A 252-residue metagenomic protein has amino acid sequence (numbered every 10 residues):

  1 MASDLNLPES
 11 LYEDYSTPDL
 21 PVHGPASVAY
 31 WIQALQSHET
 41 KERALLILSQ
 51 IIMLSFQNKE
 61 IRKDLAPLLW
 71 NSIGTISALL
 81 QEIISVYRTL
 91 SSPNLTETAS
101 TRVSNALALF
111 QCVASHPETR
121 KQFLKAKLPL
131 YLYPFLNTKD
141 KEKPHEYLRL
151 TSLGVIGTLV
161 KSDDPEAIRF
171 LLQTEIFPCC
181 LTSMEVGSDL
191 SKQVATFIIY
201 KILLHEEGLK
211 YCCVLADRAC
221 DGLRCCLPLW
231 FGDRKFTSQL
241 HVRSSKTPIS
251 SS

Functional and structural regions predicted by a protein language model:
A2-E82, V86-N105, Q111-Y131, K141-L150 (+2 more regions): Elongated alpha-helical scaffolds that mediate protein-protein interactions in large eukaryotic proteins, primarily
W31-A34, E82-T89, P134-K139, C179-G187 (+1 more regions): Alpha-solenoid HEAT/Armadillo-like helical repeat scaffolds in large eukaryotic proteins
L35-E39, T138-Y147, T182-S191, S238-L240: Short coil/turn segments at helix-helix junctions and helix-capping linkers within large alpha-helical proteins
A44, A106, R149-S152, A195 (+1 more regions): Conserved hydrophobic register position within alpha-solenoid helical repeats
T158, S162, L171-Y200, L204-H205: Glycine- and acidic-residue-rich phosphate-binding/metal-coordinating active-site segment common to enzymes that handle
L190-S252: Structured C-terminal portions of repeat-based eukaryotic scaffold domains
